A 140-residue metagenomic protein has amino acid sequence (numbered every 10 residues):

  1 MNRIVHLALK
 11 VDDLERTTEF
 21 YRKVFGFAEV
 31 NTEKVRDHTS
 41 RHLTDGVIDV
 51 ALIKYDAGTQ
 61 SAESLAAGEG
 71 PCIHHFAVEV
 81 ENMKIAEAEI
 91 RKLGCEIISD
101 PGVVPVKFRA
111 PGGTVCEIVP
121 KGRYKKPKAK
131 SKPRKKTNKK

Functional and structural regions predicted by a protein language model:
M1-T18, I73-V78, G122-K140: N-terminal beta-strand motif that seeds the catalytic metal site of vicinal oxygen chelate
R3-D12, R41-T44, E63-E89, V104-A110 (+1 more regions): Vicinal oxygen chelate
A8-V50, V104-K107: Core segments of cupin and vicinal oxygen chelate
E33, A66-G68, I97: Short Gly/Pro-enriched turn/cap motifs at secondary-structure boundaries
D37-H38, G58-S64, K125-P127: A short, acidic/glycine-rich surface segment
H42, E87-K140: Vicinal oxygen chelate
I48, A57, K121-R123: Residue-level signature for short turns and capping positions that connect secondary-structure elements
A51-I53, E117: Conserved beta-strand in the GNAT
